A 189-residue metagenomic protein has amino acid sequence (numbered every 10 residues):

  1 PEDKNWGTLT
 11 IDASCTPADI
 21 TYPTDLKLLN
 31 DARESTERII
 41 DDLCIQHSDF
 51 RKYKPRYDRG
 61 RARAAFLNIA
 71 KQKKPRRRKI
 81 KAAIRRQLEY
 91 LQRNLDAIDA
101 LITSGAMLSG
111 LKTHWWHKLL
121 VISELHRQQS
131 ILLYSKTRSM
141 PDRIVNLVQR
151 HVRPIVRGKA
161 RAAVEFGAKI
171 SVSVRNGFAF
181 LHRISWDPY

Functional and structural regions predicted by a protein language model:
P1-Y189: Polybasic low-complexity intrinsically disordered regions
